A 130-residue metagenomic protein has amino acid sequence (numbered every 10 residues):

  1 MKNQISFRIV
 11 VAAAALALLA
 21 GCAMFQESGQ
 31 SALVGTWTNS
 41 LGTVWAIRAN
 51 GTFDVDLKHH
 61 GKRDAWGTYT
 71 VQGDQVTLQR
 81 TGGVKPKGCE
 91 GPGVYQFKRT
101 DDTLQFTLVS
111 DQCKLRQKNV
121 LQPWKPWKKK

Functional and structural regions predicted by a protein language model:
K2-V11: Bacterial N-terminal signal peptides that target proteins for export
V10-A20: Bacterial N-terminal signal peptides
C22-K130: Lipid interaction determinants
